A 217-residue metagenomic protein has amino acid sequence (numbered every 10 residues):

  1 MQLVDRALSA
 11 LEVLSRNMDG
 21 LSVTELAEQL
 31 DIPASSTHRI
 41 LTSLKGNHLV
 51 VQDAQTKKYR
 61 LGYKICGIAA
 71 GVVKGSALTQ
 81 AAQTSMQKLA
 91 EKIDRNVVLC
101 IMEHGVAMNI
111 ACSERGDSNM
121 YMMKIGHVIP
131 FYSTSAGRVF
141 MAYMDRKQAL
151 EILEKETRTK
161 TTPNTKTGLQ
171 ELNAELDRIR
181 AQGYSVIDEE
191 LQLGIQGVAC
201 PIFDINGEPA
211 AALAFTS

Functional and structural regions predicted by a protein language model:
M1-Q80: N-terminal helix-turn-helix
A54, M102, F203-I205: Short, acidic, Ser/Thr-enriched surface-loop or helix-capping motifs
T56-K155: Amphipathic alpha-helical effector-binding/dimerization core of metabolite-sensing transcriptional regulators
R158-K166: Acidic, low-complexity proline/glycine/alanine-rich linker and hinge segments
T165-S217: Extended hydrophobic
